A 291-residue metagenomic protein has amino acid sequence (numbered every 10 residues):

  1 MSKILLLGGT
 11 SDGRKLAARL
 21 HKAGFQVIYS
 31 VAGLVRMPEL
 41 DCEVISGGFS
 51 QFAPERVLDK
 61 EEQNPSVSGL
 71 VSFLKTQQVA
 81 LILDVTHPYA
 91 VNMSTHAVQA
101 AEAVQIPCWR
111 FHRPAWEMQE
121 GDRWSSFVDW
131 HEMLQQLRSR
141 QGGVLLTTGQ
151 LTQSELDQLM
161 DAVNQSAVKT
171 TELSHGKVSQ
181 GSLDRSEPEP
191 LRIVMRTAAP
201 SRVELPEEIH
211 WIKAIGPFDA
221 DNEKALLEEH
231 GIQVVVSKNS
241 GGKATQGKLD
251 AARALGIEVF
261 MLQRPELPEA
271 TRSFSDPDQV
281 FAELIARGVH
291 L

Functional and structural regions predicted by a protein language model:
I4-L34: N-terminal basic/disordered segments at the start of proteins
Y29-F52, E204-I209: N-terminal beta-loop-helix "entrance" segment that forms/cooperates in small-molecule cofactor or anionic ligand
Y29-R36, F111-W116, Q150-T152, M195-V203 (+1 more regions): Short, polar loop motifs at secondary-structure junctions
E43-F73, K213-N222: Glycine-rich, highly charged phosphate/nucleotide-binding loops
L81-W130: Glycine/small-residue-rich loop that forms an oxyanion/phosphate-binding "nest" at active or ligand-binding sites
P188-G216: Histidine/lysine/aspartate-rich catalytic loop segments that bind and position anionic ligands
E208-H230, V234, N239-L255, R264: A C-terminal functional module that forms or caps the active site or interfaces directly with catalytic machinery
H230, N239-A251, V259-L291: C-terminal functional extensions of proteins
